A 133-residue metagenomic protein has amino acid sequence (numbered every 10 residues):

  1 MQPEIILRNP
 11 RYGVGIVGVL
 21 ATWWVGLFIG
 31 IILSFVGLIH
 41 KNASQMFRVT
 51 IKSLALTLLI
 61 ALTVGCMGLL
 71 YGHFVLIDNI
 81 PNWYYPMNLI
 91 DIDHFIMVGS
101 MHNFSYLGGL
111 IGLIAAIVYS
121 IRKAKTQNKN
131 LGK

Functional and structural regions predicted by a protein language model:
M1, L70-W83: Membrane-helix interface motif
M1-R11: Perimembrane loop-to-helix junctions flanking transmembrane segments
P3, I80-V98: Short, membrane-exposed interhelical loops at transmembrane-helix boundaries
P10-L27, D91-I114: Hydrophobic alpha-helical transmembrane segments
F28, I32, I60-M67, L107-I114 (+1 more regions): Lipid-exposed faces of alpha-helical membrane segments in multi-pass integral membrane proteins
I31-T57, S120-K133: Cytoplasmic juxtamembrane regions at transmembrane-helix boundaries
L33-G37, K41, G68, G72 (+3 more regions): Membrane-water interface at transmembrane helix exits
K52-H73: Hydrophobic alpha-helical membrane-insertion segments
